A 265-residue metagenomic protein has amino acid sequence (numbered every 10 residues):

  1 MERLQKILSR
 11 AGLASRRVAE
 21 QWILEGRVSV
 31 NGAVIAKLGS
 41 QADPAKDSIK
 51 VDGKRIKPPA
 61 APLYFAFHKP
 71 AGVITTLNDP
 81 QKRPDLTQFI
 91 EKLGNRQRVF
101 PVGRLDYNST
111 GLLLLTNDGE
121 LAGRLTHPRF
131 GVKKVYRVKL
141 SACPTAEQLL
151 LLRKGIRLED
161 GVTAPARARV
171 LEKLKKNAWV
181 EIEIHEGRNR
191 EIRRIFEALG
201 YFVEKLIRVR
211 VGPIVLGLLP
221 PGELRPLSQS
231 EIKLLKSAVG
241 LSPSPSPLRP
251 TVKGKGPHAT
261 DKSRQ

Functional and structural regions predicted by a protein language model:
M1-Q265: Basic, flexible Lys/Arg- and Gly-enriched helix-loop patches that mediate nucleic-acid binding at interfaces with rRNA
